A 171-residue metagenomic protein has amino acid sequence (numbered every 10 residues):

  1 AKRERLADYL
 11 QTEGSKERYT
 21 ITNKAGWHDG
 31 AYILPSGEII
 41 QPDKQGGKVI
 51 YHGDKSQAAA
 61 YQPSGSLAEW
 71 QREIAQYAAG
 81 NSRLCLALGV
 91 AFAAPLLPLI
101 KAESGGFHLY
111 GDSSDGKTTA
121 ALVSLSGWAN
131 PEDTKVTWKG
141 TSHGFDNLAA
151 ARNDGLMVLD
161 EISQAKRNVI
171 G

Functional and structural regions predicted by a protein language model:
A1-A78, N147, R152-G155: Conserved glycine-centered beta->alpha loop in an early N-terminal alpha/beta scaffold
A1-G14, F92, N130, D160 (+1 more regions): A broad, low-amplitude sensor of folded, mature protein cores
T12-G14, L86-G89, K135-W138: A short linear-motif detector with a strong N-terminal bias
I21, I39, V49-I50, V90 (+4 more regions): Extended aliphatic helical segments
I39, S114, I162-Q164: Short, glycine-/Ser/Thr-/acidic-enriched flexible segments
Q45-P131: P-loop NTPase catalytic core of nucleic-acid-dependent motor ATPases
A120-I170: AAA+/P-loop NTPase substrate/partner-engagement loops
